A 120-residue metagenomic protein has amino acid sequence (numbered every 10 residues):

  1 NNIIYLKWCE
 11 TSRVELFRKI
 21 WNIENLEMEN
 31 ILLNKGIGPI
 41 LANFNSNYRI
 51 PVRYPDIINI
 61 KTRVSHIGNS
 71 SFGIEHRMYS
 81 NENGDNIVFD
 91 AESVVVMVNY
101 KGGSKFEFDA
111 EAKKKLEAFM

Functional and structural regions predicted by a protein language model:
N1-N59, S65-M120: Terminal targeting signals and extreme-terminal segments of soluble enzymes
